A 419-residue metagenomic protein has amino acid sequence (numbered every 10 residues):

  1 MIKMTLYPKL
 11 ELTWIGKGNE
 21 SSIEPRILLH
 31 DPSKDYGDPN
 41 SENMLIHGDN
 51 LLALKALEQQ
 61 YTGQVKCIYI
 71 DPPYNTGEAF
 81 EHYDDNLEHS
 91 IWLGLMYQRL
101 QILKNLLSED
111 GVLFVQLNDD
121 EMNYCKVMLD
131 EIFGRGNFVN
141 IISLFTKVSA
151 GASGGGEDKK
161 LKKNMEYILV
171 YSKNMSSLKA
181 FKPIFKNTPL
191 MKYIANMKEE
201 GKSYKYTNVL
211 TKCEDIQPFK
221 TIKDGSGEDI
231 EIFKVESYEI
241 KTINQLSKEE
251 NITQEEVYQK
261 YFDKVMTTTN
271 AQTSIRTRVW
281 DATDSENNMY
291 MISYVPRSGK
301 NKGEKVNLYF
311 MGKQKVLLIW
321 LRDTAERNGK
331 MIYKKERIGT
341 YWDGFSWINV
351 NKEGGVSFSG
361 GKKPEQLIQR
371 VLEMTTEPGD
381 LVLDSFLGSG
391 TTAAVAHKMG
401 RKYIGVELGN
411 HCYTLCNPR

Functional and structural regions predicted by a protein language model:
M1-Y69, T76-Q98, K260-M311, N328: DnaQ-like (DEDDh/DEDDy) 3′-5′ exonuclease domain used for proofreading and 3′-end trimming on nucleic acids
T5-G18, H89-L93, Y97, M122 (+1 more regions): Conserved S-adenosyl-L-methionine
Y7, N174-G354, E365: Active-site-adjacent helix-turn-beta-strand microarchitecture at beta-sheet edges that either contains or buttresses
K34-Y36, G48-L51, A56-V112, D120 (+6 more regions): SAM-dependent methyltransferase catalytic-core segment centered on the flexible catalytic loop and adjoining short
G37-L52, A56, N349-L383, L387: Glycine-rich adenosyl-nucleotide cofactor-binding module
N105-L107, Q116, I132, T375: Conserved helix-to-beta-strand junction in the class I
N123-L144: Conserved Class I S-adenosyl-L-methionine
K162-A180: Conserved beta strand-loop-helix elements of the APE1-like EEP
